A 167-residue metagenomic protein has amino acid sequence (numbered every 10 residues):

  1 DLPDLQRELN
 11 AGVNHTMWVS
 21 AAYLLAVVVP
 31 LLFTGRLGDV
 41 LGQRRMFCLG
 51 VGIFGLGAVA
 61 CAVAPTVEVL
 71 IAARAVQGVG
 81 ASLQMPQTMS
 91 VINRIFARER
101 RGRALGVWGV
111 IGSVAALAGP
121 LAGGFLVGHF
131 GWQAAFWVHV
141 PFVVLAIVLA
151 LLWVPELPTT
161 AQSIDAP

Functional and structural regions predicted by a protein language model:
D1-L152: Transmembrane-helix bundle of Major Facilitator Superfamily
V148-A166: Helix-loop junctions on the cytosolic side of multi-pass membrane transporters, especially the intracellular loop
